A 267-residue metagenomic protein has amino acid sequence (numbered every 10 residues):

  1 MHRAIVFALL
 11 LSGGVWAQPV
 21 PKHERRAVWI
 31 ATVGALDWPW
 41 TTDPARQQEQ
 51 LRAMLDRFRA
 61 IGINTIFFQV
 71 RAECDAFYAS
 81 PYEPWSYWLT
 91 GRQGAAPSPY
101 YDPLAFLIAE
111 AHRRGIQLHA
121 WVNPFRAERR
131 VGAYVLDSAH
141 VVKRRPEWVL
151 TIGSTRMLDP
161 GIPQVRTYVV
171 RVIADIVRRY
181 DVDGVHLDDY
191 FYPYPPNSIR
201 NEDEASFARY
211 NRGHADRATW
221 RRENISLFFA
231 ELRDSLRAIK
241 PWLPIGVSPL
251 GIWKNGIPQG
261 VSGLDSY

Functional and structural regions predicted by a protein language model:
A4-G13: Sec-dependent N-terminal signal peptides
V15-P19: Boundary at the C-terminal end of the N-terminal hydrophobic targeting segment
H23, W29-A31, A35-E49, A109 (+2 more regions): Active-site-adjacent "subsite" loops/lids of carbohydrate-active enzymes
W29-A31, F67-Q69, Q117-N123, H186-D188 (+1 more regions): A cross-family glycoside hydrolase active-site/sugar-binding cleft signature
V33-L36, A72-A76, P124-E128, F191-P193 (+1 more regions): Solvent-exposed loop/turn segments at secondary-structure junctions within structured extracellular/periplasmic domains
E49-D75, Y180-V182: Catalytic domains of carbohydrate-active enzymes, especially glycoside hydrolases
I63-N64, R71, L136-D137, V142-Y267: Polysaccharide-binding and catalytic clefts of secreted carbohydrate-active enzymes
F68-N123, R217-I239: Aromatic-lined substrate-binding rim segments of carbohydrate-active enzymes
